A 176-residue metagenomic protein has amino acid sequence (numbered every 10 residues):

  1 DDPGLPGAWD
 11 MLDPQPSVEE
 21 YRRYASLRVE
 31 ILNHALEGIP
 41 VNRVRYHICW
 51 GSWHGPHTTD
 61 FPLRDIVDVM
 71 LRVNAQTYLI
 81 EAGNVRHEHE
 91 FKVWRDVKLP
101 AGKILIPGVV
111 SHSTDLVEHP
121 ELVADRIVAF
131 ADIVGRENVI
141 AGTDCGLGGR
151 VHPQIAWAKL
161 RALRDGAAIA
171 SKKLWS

Functional and structural regions predicted by a protein language model:
D1-S176: Domain-level signal for soluble alpha/beta catalytic cores
